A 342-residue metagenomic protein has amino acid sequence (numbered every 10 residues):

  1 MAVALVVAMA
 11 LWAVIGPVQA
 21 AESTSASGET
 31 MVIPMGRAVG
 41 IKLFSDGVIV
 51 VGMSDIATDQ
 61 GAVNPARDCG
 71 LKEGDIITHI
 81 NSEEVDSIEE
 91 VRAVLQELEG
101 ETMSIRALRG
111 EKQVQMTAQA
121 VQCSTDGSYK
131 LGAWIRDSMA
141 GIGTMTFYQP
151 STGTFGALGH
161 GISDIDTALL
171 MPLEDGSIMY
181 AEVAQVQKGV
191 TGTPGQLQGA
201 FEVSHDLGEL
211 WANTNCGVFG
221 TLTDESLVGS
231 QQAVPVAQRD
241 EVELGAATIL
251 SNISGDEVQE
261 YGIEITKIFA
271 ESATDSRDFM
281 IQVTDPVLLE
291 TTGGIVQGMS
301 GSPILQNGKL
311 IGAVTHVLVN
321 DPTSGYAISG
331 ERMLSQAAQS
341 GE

Functional and structural regions predicted by a protein language model:
A2-A13: Hydrophobic membrane-insertion alpha-helices, especially the h-region of bacterial N-terminal signal peptides
L11-I33, G341-E342: Sec-dependent signal peptide cleavage junction
A21, S25, E29, R37-V39 (+3 more regions): PDZ-domain C-terminal substructure recognizer with occasional recognition of PDZ-binding tails
R37-K72: PDZ/PDZ-like groove recognition
D46, E73-G74, E243, S300 (+1 more regions): Short, flexible surface segments
A66-I88, I304-N307, I311-H316: Conserved PDZ fold ligand-binding element
E83-V94, Q115, V258-Y261, N320-S324: Short, Lys/Arg- and Gly-enriched loop/turn segments at beta-strand edges
Q122-G293, Q297, Q306-N307, T315 (+1 more regions): Serine endopeptidase catalytic core focused on the charge-relay Asp
